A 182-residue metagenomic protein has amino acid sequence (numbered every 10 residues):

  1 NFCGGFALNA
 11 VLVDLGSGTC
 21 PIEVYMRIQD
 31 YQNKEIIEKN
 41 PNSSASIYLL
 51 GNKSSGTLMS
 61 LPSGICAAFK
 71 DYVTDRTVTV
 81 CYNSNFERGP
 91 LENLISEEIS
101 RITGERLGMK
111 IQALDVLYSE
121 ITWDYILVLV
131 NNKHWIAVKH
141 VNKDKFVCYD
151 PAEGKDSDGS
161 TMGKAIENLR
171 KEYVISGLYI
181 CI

Functional and structural regions predicted by a protein language model:
N1-P41: Active-site nucleophile-adjacent alpha helix/oxyanion-hole segment immediately C-terminal to the catalytic cysteine
K34-W135, K139-S176: Conserved active-site-adjacent core of cysteine acyl-enzyme catalytic domains
C181-I182: Short, solvent-exposed mixed-charge patches
